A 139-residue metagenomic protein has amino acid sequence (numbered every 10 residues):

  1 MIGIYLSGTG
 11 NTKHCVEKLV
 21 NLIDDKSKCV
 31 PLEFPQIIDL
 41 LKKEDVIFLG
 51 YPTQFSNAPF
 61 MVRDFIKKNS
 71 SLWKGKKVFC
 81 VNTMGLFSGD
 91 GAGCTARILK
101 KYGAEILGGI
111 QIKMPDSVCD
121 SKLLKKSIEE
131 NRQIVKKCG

Functional and structural regions predicted by a protein language model:
M1-G3, S7-G139: FMN-binding flavodoxin-like domain, especially the glycine-rich phosphate-binding loop
